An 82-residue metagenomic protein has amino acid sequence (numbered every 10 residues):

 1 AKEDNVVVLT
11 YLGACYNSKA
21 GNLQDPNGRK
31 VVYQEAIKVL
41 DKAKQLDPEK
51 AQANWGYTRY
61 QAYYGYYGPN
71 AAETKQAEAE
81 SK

Functional and structural regions predicted by a protein language model:
A1-N22, Y33: Extended amphipathic alpha-helical interaction segments
K2-E3, P48-K50: Short coil turns that delineate tetratricopeptide repeat
V8, Q52-W55: TPR alpha-solenoid repeat register
Y11-L12, G56-T58: Canonical tetratricopeptide repeat
G13, S18-G28, Y63-A72: Short coil/turn linking the two alpha-helices of tandem helical-hairpin repeats
